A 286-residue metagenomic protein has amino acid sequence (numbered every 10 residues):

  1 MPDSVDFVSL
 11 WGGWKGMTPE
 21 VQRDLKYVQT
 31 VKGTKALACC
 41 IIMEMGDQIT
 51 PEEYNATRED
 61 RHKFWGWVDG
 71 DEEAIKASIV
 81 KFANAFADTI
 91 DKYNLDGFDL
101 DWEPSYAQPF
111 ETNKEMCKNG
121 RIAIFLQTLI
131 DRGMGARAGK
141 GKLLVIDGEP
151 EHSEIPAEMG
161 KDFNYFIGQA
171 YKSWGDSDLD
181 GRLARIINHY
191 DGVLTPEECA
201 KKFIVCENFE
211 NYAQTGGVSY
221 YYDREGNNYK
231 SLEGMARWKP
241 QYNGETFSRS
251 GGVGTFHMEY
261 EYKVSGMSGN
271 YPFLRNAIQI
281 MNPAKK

Functional and structural regions predicted by a protein language model:
M1-K286: Secreted glycan hydrolases and related glycan-binding modules that recognize and/or cleave
